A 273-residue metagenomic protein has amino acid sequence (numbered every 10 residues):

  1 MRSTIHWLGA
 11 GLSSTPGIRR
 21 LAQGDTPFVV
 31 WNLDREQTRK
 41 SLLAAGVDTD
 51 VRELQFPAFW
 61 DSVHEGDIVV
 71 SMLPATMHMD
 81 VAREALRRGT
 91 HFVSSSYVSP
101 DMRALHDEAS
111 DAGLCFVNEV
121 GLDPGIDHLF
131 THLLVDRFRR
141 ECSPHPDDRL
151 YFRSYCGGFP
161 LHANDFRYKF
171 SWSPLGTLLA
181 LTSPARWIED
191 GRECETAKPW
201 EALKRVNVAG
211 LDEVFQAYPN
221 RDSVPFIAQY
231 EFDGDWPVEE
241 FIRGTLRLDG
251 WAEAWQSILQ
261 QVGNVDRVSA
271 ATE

Functional and structural regions predicted by a protein language model:
R2, R137-E273: C-terminal catalytic/substrate-binding lobe primarily of soluble NAD(P)-dependent oxidoreductases
I5-A10: Conserved N-terminal Rossmann-fold NAD(P)-binding element of oxidoreductases
L12-S14: Hydrophobic/small residue at the entry helix of a nucleotide-binding pocket
F28-L42: NAD(P)-binding Rossmann-fold cofactor-contacting core
G46-A58: Rossmann-fold cofactor-recognition segment
D67-M72, V93-S94: N-terminal Rossmann-like NAD(P) cofactor-binding module of classical short-chain dehydrogenase/reductase
E84-M102: ADP-ribose/adenylate-binding Rossmann-like module
S96-N118: Rossmann-fold NAD(P)-binding glycine/threonine-rich loop
